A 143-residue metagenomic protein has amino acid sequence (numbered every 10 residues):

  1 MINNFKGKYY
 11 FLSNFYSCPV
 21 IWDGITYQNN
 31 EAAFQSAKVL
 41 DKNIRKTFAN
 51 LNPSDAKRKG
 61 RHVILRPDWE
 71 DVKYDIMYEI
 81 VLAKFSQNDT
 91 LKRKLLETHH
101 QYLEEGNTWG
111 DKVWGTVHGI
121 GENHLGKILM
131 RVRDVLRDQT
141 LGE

Functional and structural regions predicted by a protein language model:
M1-E143: Charged, low-complexity intrinsically disordered segments
